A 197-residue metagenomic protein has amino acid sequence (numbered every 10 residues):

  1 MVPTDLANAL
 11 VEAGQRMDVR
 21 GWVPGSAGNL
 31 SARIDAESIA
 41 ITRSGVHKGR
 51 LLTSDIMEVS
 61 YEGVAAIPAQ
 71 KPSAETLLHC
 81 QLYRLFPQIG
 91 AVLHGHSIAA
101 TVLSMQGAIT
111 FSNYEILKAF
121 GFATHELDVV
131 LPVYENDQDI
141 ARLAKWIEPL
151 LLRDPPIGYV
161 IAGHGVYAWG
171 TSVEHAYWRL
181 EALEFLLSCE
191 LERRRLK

Functional and structural regions predicted by a protein language model:
M1-K197: Glycine-rich flexible loops
